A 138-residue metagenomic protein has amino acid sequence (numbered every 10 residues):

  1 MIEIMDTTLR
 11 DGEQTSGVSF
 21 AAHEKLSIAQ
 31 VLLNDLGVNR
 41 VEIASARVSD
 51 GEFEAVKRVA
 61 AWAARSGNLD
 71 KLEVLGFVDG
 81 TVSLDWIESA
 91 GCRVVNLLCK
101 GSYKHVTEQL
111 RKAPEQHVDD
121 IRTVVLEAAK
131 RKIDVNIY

Functional and structural regions predicted by a protein language model:
M1-I2, G37-N39, R65-L72, G91-R93 (+1 more regions): Short, well-ordered coil/turn segments that N-cap beta-strands
I4-L26, K71-G80, V106-Q116, Y138: Active-site mouth loops of central-metabolism enzymes
M5-T7, C92-Y103: Non-cysteine beta-strand/loop elements that form the S-adenosyl-L-methionine
G12, L32, V95, I137: Conserved, mostly hydrophobic/aromatic
K25-A46, W86-V94: Catalytic domains of carbohydrate-active enzymes, especially glycoside hydrolases
G37-A63, L75, C99-K112, Y138: Glycine-rich, proline-tolerant flexible connector loops at the mouths of alpha/beta enzymes
S49-V78, Q116-I133: Alpha-helix-loop-beta-strand connector modules within alpha/beta enzyme cores
W86, N96, S102-Y138: Hydrophobic alpha-helical hairpins/lids featuring a short glycine-rich hinge
